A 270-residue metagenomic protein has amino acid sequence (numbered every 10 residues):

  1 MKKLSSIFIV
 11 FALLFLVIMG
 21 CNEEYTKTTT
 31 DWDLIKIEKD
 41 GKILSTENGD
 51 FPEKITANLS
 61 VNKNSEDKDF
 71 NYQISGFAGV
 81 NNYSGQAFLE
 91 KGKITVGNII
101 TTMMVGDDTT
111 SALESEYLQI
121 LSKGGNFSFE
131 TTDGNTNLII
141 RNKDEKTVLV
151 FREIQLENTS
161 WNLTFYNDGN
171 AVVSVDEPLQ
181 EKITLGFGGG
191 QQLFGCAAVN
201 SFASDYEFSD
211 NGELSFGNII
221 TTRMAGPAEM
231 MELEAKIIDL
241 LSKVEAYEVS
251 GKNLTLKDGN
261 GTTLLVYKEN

Functional and structural regions predicted by a protein language model:
M1-F8: Bacterial N-terminal signal peptides that target proteins for export
F8-I9, S75: Generic detector of short alpha-helix boundary/capping microenvironments and adjacent low-complexity segments
I9-V17: Bacterial N-terminal signal peptides
C21-N270: Lipid interaction determinants
